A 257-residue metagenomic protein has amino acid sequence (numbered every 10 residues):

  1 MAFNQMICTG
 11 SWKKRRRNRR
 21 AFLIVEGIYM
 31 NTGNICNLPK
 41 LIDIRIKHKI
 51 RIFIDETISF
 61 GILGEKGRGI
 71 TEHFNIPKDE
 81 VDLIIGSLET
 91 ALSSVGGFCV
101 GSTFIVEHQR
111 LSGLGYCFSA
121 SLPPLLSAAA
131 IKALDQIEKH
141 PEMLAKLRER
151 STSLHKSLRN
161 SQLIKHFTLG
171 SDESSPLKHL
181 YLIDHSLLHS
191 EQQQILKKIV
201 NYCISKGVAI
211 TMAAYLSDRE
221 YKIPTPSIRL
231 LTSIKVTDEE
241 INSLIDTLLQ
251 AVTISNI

Functional and structural regions predicted by a protein language model:
A2-I54: Active-site phosphate-binding strand-loop segment of PLP-dependent enzymes
G10, K40-D43, K47, L83 (+5 more regions): Alpha-helical scaffolding segments of alpha/beta enzyme cores, especially the outer helices of TIM-barrel or partial
G10-R16, K165-H166, E191, T253-I257: Eukaryotic N-terminal low-complexity, Ser/Thr- and Lys/Arg-rich leader segments that predominantly function as
G27-T32, S59-I62, Y116-C117, S217-E220: Short, small-residue-enriched loops and turns at beta-alpha junctions that line or gate enzyme active sites
N34-P39, G64-G67, C99, Q193 (+2 more regions): Conserved strand-to-helix beginnings and helix N-cap segments that scaffold or border functional pockets
H48-R51, I58, L63-H185: Active-site C-terminal subdomain of aminotransferase-like
C117, I204-A209, L248-I257: A common structural junction motif
A145-H155, K165-G207, E220-I228, T232-I234 (+1 more regions): Conserved PLP-binding catalytic core of the aspartate aminotransferase-like
